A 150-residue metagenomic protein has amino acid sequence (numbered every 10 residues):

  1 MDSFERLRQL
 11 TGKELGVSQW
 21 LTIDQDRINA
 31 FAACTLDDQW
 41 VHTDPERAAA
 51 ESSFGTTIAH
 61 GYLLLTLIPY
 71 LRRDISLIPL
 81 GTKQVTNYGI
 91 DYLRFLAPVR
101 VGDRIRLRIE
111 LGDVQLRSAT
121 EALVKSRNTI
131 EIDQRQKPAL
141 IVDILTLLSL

Functional and structural regions predicted by a protein language model:
M1-N87: Hot-dog-fold acyl-thioester-processing enzymes
M1-T11, A97-L150: HotDog/MaoC-like acyl-thioester-processing domains
I90-F95: Short alpha-helix capping/helix-loop boundary micro-motifs
